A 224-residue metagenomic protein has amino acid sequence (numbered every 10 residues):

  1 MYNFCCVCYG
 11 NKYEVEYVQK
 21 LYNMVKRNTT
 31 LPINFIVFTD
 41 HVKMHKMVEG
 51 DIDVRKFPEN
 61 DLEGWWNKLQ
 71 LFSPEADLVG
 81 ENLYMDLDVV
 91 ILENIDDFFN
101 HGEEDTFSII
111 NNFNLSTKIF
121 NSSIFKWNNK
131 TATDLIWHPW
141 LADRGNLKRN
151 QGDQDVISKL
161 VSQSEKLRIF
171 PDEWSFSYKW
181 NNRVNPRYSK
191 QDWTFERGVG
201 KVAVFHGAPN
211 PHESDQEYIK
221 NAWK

Functional and structural regions predicted by a protein language model:
M1-K20, L31, V37, K46-F57 (+1 more regions): A glycosyltransferase accessory/donor-loop signature
Y22-V25: Histidine-anchored nucleotide/phosphate-binding helix
N28-T30, V79, G102, S164: A structural signal for short coil/turn segments at secondary-structure junctions
L31, K68, M85, F120-S123 (+2 more regions): Residues that flank catalytic or metal-binding motifs in active/ligand-binding sites
T39-H41: Glycosyltransferase specificity loop/lid
K43, E49-K56, D61-I119, K126-K130: GT-A fold catalytic core of metal-dependent nucleotide-sugar glycosyltransferases, centered on the diacidic
